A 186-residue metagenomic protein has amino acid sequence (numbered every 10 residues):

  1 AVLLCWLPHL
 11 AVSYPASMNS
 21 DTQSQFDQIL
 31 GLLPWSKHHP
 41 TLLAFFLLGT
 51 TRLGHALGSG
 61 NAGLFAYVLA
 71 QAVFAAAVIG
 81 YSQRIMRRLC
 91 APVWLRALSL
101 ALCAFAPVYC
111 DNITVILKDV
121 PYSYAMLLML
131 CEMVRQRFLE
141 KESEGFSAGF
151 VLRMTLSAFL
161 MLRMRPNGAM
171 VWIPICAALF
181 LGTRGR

Functional and structural regions predicted by a protein language model:
A1-P8: Start-transfer (signal-anchor) and selected internal transmembrane alpha helices of multi-pass inner/ER membrane
V12-Q25, P34-T50, G58-A62: Extracytoplasmic catalytic/substrate-binding loops of multi-pass membrane glycan-assembly enzymes
N19-Q23, A66-V73, A101-M133, L160-V171: Multi-pass, polyprenyl lipid-linked donor-dependent membrane glycosyltransferases
L69-C90, L128: Transmembrane-helix motifs of polytopic, lipid-linked glycan transferases
S82-F105, S123-Y124, S143-A148: Transmembrane-helix signature of polytopic, membrane-embedded enzymes that assemble or transfer cell-envelope glycans
M129-F150: Membrane-interface transmembrane helices that cradle and orient dolichyl/undecaprenyl
F150-R165, C176-A177: Membrane-interface alpha helices of multi-pass inner-membrane proteins
V171-R186: Perimembrane helix-loop-helix junctions
